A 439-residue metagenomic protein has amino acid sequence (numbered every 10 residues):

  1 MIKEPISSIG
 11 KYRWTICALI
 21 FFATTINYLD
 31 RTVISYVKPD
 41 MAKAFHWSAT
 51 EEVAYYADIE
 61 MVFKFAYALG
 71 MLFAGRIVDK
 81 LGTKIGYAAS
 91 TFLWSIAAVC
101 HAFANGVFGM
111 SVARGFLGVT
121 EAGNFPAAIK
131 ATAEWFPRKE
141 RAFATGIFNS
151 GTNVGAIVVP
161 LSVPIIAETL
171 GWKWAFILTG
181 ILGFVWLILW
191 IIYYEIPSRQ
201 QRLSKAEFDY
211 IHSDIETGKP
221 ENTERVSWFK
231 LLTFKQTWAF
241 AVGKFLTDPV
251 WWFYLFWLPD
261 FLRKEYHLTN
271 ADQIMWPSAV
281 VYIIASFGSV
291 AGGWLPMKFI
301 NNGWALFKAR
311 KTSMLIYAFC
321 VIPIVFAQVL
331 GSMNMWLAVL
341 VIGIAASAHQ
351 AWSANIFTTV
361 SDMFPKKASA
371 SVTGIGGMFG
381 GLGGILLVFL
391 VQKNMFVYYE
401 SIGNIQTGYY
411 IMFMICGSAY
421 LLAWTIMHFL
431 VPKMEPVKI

Functional and structural regions predicted by a protein language model:
T15-A49, Y254-P259: Extracytoplasmic
I34-S35, L232-G292, H349-S353, F357 (+2 more regions): Extracytoplasmic gate region of multi-pass secondary transporters
V37-L69: Extracellular/periplasmic helix-loop-helix junction of adjacent transmembrane segments in MFS-like secondary
H46, G82, F103-G109, T120 (+3 more regions): Helix-breaking motifs and short loop linkers at transmembrane-helix boundaries and internal kinks in secondary membrane
D58-R76, A279-G292: Central cavity-lining transmembrane alpha-helices of secondary-active solute carriers, predominantly the Major
L69-F108: Conserved MFS/SLC helix-loop-helix module at the cytosolic interface between two early adjacent transmembrane helices
A113-N153: Cytoplasmic helix-loop-helix junction between adjacent transmembrane helices in 12-TM secondary transporters
W186-Y194, I324-L330, Y409, M414-I439: Multi-pass alpha-helical transporter architecture, strongest for 12-TM Major Facilitator/SLC carriers used
